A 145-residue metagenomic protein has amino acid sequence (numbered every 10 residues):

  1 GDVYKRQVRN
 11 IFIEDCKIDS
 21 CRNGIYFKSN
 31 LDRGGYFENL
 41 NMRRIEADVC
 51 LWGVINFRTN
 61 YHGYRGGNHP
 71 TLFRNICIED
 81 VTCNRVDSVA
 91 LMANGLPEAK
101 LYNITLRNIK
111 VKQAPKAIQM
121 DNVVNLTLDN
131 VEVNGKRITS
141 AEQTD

Functional and structural regions predicted by a protein language model:
G1-Y4: Short, small-residue-biased leader/transition segments that mark boundaries at the very start of proteins
R6, D15, G66-T71, A93-G95 (+1 more regions): Short, T/G/N/S-enriched strand-turn elements that build extracellular solenoid repeat scaffolds
Q7-S20, E38-V49, R74-N84, Y102-K110 (+1 more regions): Right-handed parallel beta-helix
S20-R22, S29-Y36: Repeat-solenoid scaffold signature
G24-Y26, V54, V89-A90, A117 (+1 more regions): Structural detector of coil-to-beta-strand junctions
F27-S29, F57-H62: Mature catalytic domains of secreted/periplasmic carbohydrate-active enzymes
V54-I55, G67-C83, S88-L91: Generic long, charged, amphipathic alpha-helical segments
V123-D145: Eukaryotic acidic, Ser/Thr-rich intrinsically disordered low-complexity regions
